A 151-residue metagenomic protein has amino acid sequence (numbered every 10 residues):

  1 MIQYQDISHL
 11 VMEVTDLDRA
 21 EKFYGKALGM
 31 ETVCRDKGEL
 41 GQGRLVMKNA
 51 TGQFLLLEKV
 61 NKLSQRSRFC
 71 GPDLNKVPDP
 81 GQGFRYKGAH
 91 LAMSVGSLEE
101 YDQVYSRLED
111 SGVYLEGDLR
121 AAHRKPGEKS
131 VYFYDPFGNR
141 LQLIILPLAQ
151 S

Functional and structural regions predicted by a protein language model:
M1-R19, G88-L91, I145-S151: N-terminal beta-strand motif that seeds the catalytic metal site of vicinal oxygen chelate
I2, Y105-S151: Vicinal oxygen chelate
V11, E31-G38, L119-H123, L148-Q150: Conserved catalytic-core motifs of GNAT/GCN5-like acyltransferases
E13-S64: Core segments of cupin and vicinal oxygen chelate
R19, L98-Q103: Short, conserved charged micro-motifs
G41, K87, G127: Exposed loop/turn and edge beta-strand positions of beta-sandwich/beta-sheet ligand-binding modules
R44, F54, A92, S130-V131: Short hydrophobic/aromatic beta-strand element in the GNAT-like acyltransferase core that lines or flanks the acyl-donor
L56-A92: Helix-adjacent hinge/juxtasegments
